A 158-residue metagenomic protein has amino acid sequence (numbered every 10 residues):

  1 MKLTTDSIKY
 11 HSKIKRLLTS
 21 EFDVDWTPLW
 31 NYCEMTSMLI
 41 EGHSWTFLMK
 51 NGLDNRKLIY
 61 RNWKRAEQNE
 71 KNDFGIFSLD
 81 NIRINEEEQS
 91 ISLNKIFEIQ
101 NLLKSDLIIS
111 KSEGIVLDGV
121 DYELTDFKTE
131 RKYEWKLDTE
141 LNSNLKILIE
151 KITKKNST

Functional and structural regions predicted by a protein language model:
M1-T158: Function-determining sites in protein domains
